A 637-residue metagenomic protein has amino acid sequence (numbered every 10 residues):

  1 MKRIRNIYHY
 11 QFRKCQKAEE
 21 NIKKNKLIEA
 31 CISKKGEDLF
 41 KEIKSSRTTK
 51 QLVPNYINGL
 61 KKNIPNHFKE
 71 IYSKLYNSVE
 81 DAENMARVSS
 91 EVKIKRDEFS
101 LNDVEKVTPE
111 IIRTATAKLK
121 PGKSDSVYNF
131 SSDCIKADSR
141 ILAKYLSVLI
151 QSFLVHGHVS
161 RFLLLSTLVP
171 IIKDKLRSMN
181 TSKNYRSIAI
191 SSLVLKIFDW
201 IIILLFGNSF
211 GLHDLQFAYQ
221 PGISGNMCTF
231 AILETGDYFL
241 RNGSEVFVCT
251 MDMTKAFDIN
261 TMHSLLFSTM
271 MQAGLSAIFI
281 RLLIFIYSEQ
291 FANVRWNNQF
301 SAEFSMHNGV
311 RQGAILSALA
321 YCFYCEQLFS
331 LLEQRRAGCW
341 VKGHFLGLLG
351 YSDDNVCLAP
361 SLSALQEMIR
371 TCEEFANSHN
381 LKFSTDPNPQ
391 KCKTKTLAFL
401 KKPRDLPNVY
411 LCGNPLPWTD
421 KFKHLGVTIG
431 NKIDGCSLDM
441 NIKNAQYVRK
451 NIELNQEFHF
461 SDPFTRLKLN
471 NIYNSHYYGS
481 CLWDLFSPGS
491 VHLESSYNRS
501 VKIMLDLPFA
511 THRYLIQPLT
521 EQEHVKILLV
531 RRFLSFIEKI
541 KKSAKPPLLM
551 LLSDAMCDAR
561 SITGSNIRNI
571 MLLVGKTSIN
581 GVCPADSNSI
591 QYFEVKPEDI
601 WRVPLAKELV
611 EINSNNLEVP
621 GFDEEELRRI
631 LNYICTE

Functional and structural regions predicted by a protein language model:
M1-P54, K502: Arg/Lys-enriched, amphipathic patches
S33-S182, A189, L193, I197 (+3 more regions): Surface-exposed loop/turn segments and immediately adjacent short secondary-structure elements within folded domains
V79-R113, H158, T167, L204-M251 (+6 more regions): Active-site-proximal segment of RNA-dependent polymerases
V88, S100-N102, V294, N298 (+1 more regions): Short, conserved micro-motifs composed of acidic
P121-F130, N180-I190, M227-S268: Conserved catalytic palm subdomain of right-hand nucleotidyl-transferase polymerases, strongest for RNA-directed enzymes
Q220-P221, S352-D353, P387-P403, F422-L551: Non-catalytic, peripheral interaction segments enriched in hydrophobic/basic residues
M253-S352, A359-E367: Conserved polymerase palm-domain catalytic core
L469, L482, S496-Y497, F509-T636: Extended C-terminal regions of large enzymes
